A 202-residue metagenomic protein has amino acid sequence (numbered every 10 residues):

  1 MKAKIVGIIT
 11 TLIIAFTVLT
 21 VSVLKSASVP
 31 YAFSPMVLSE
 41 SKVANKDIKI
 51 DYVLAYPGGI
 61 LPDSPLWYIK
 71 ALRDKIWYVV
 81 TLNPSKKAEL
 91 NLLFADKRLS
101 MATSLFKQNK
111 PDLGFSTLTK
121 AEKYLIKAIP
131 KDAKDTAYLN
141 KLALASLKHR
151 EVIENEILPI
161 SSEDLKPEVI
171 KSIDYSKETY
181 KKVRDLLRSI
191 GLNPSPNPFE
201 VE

Functional and structural regions predicted by a protein language model:
K2-E202: Long, charged/polar, soluble alpha-helical segments
